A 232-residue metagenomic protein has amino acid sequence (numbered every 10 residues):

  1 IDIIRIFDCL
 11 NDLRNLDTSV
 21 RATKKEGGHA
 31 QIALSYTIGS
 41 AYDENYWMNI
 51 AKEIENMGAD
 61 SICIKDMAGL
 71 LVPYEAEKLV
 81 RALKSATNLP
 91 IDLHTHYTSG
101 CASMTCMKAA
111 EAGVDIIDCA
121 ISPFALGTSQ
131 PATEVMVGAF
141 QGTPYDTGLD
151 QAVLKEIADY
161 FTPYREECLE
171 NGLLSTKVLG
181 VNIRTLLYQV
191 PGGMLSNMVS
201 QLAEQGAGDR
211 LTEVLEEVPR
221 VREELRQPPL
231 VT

Functional and structural regions predicted by a protein language model:
I1-R5, C9-T232: Catalytic cores and adjacent flexible loops of soluble metabolic enzymes that perform enolate/carbanion chemistry on
